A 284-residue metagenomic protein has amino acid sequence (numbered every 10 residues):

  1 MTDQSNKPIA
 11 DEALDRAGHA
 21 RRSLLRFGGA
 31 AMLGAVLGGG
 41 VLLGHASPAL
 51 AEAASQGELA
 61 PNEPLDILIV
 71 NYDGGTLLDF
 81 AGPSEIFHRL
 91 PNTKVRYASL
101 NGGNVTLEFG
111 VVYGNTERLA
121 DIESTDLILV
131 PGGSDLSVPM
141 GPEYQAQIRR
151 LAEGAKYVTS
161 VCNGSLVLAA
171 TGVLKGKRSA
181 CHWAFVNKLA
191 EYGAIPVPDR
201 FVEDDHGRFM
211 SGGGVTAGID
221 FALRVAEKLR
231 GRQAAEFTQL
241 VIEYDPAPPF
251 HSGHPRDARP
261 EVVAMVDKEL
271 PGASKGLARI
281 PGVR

Functional and structural regions predicted by a protein language model:
T2-V158, S165-A170, V186-K188, P196-P198 (+2 more regions): Extended, subdomain-level signal for the structured scaffold at the beginning of enzyme domains
P64-D66, R178, R208: Residues that mark the start of a beta-strand
P139, A180, G213: A short glycine-/small-residue-rich loop at the edge of a beta-strand within enzyme catalytic domains
V158-T159, A180, V197, M210: Structural detector of well-ordered beta-strand residues that form the stable sheet scaffold of enzyme domains
L174-F201: A conserved active-site-flanking secondary-structure segment within enzyme catalytic domains
F201-G207: Short linear capping/connector segments at secondary-structure termini
G207-G214: A short glycine-threonine-serine/GTX helix/turn-capping micro-motif
